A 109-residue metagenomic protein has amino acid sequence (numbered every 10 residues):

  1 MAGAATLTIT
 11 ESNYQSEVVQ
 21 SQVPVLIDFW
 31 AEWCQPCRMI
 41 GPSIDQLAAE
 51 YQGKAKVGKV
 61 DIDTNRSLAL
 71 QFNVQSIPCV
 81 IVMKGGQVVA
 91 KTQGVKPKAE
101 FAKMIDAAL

Functional and structural regions predicted by a protein language model:
M1-L26, A31-K56, T64-L109: Proteins that catalyze or organize thiol-disulfide redox chemistry and the adjacent proteostasis machinery handling
K59: Conserved residues in the N-terminal Rossmann fold of short-chain dehydrogenase/reductase
